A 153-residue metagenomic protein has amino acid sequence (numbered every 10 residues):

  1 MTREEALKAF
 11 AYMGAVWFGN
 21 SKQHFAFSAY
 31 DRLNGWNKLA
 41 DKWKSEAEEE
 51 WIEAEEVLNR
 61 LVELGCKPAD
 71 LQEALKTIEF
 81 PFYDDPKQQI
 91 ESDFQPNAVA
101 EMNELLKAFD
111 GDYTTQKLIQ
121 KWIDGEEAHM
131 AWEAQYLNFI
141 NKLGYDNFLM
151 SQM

Functional and structural regions predicted by a protein language model:
M1-M153: Iron-associated oxidoreductase/ferritin-like identity signal
